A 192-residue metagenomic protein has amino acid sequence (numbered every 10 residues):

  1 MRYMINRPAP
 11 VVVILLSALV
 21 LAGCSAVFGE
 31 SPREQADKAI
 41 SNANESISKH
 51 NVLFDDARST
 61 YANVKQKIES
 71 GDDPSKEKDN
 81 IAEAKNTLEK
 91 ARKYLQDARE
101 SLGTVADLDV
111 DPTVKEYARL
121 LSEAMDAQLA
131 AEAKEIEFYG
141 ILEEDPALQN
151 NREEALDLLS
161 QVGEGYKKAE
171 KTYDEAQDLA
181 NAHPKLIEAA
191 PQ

Functional and structural regions predicted by a protein language model:
R2-V12: Bacterial N-terminal signal peptides that target proteins for export
I5-N6, S31-R33: Short, low-complexity patches enriched in S/T/P/G
V12-V13, I81: Generic hydrophobic-segment detector
V20-G23: C-terminal motif of bacterial Sec signal peptides marking the signal peptidase cleavage site
S25-F28: Bacterial signal peptide processing site
P32-E89, A124-Q192: C-terminal amphipathic alpha-helix
L88-E123, A180-P184, Q192: Short, solvent-exposed, charged loop/turn and helix-capping segments that join or cap alpha-helices on peripheral
